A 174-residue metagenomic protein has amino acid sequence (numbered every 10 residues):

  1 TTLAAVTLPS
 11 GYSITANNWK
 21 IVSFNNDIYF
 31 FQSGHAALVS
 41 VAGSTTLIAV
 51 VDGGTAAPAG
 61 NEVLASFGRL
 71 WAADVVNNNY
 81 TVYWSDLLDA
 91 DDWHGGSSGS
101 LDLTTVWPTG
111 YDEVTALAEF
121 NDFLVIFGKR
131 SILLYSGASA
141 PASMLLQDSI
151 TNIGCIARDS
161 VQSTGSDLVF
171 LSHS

Functional and structural regions predicted by a protein language model:
T1-S174: Recognizes the extracellular SEMA beta-propeller fold with strongest preference for semaphorin/plexin SEMA domains
